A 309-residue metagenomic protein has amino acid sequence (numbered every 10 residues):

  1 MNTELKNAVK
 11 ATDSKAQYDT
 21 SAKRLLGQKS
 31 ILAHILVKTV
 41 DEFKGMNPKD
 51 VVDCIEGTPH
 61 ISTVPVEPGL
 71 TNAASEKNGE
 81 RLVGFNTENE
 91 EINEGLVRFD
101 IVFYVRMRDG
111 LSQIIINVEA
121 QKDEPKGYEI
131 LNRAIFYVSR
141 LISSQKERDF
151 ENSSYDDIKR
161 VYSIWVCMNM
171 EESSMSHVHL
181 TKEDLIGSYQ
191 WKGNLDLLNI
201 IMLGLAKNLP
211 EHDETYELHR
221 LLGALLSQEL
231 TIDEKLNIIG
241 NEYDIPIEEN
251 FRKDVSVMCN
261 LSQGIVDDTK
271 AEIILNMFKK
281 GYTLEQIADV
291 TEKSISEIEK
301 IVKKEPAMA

Functional and structural regions predicted by a protein language model:
M1-N199, E211: Accessory alpha/beta interaction modules
L5-T12, A16, I116-Q121, E211-A309: Short, charged alpha-helical interaction segments and adjacent helix-coil junctions
T39-V40, V105, C167, A206 (+4 more regions): Generic structural signal for hydrophobic core residues of well-folded globular domains
I201-L209: Polybasic (Lys/Arg-rich)
